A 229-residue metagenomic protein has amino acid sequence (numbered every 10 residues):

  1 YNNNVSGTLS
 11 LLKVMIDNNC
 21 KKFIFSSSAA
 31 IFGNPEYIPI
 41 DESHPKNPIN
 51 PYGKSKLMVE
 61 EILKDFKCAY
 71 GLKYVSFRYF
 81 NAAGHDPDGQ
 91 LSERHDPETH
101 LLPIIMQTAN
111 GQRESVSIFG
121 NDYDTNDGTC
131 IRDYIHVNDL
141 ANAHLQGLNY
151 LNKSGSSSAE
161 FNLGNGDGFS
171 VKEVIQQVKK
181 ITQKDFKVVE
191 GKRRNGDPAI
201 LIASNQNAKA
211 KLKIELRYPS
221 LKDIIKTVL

Functional and structural regions predicted by a protein language model:
Y1, H44, I49-L57, L91-P103 (+2 more regions): Short-chain dehydrogenase/reductase
L9-P51, D65, A69, V75: Conserved Rossmann-fold NAD(P)-dependent oxidoreductase catalytic core, especially the SDR/UDP-sugar
N19-F23, G71-K73, E114-S115, G155-A159: Active-site loop of short-chain dehydrogenase/reductase
F23-F25, V75-R78, D133, N162-G164: Structural signature of the Rossmann-like NAD(P)-dependent dehydrogenase/reductase core
N34-E36, N47-H85, P103-R113: Active-site Tyr-X1-5-Lys
P87-E98, Q107-T108, E114: Hydrophobic, Gly/Ser/Ala-rich alpha-helical and linker tracts in large acyl-processing enzymes of secondary/lipid
I104-L229: C-terminal substrate-binding subdomain of Rossmann-fold SDR/epimerase-dehydratase oxidoreductases
